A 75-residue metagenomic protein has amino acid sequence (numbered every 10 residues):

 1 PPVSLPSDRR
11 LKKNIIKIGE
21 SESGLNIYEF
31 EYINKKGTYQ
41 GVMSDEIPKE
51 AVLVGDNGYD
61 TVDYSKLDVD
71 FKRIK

Functional and structural regions predicted by a protein language model:
P2-K75: C-terminal intramolecular chaperone/autoprocessing and neck/assembly modules of extracellular spikes and adhesins
